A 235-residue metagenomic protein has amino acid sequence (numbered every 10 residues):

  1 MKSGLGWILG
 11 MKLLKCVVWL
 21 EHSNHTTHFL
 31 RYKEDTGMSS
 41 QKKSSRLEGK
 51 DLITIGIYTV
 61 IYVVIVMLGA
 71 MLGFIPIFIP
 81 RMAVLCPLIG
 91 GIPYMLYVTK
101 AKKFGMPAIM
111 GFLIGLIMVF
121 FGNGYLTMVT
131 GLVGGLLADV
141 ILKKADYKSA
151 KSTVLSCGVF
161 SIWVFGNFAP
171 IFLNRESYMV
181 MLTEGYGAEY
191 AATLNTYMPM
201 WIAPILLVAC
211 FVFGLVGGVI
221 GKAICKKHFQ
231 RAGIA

Functional and structural regions predicted by a protein language model:
Y32-I57, I61, T193-A235: Alpha-helical transmembrane segments and their cytosolic interface
S39-I109: Hydrophobic transmembrane alpha-helices
L52-G56, V84-L85, G105-F112, M128-V129 (+3 more regions): Hydrophobic alpha-helical transmembrane segments
V64, G131-N167, G218: Short helix-perturbing small/polar motifs within transmembrane alpha-helices
M71-I79, L113-L142: Interfacial aromatic-anchored transmembrane helix boundaries in multi-pass membrane proteins
T153-K226: Membrane-embedded alpha-helical hairpins and interfacial helices in multi-pass inner-membrane proteins
